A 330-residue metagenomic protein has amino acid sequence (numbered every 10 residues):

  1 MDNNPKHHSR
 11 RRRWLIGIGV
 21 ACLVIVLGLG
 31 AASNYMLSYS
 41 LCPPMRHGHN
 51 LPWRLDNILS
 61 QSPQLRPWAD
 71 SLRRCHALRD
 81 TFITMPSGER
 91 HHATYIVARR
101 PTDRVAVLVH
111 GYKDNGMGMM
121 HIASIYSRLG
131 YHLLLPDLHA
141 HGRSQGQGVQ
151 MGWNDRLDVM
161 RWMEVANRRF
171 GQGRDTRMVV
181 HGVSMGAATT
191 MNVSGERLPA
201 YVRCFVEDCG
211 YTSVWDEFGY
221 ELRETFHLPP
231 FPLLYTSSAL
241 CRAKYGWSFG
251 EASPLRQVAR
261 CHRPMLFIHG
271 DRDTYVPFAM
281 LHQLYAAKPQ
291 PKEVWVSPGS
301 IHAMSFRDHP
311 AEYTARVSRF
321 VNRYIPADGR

Functional and structural regions predicted by a protein language model:
C22-T84: An N-terminal hydrophobic leader/cap segment in hydrolases
A123-Q145: Conserved alpha/beta-hydrolase
V149-Q172: Alpha/beta-hydrolase active-site loop
N192-W247: Hydrolase active-site cap/lid region
P254, R263, P277-A286: Short alpha-helix in the alpha/beta-hydrolase fold that links the catalytic acid
R260-H262, F267-H269, D273: Short beta-strand/loop motif that positions the catalytic acidic residue of the alpha/beta-hydrolase fold
Y285-A303: Catalytic histidine neighborhood in serine/cysteine hydrolases with alpha/beta-hydrolase-type architecture
D308-R330: Catalytic active-site module of serine/aspartate enzymes centered on a nucleophile-bearing elbow/loop
